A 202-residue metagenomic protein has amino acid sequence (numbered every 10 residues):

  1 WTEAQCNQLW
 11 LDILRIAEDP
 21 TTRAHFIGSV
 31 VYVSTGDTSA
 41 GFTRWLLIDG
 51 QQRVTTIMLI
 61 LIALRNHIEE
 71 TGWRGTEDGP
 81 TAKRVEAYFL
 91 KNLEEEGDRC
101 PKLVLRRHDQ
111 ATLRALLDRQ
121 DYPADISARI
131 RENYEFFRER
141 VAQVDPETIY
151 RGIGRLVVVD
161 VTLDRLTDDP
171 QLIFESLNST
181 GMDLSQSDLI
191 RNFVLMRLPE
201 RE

Functional and structural regions predicted by a protein language model:
W1-E202: Glycine- and hydrophobic-rich flexible loops that cap the catalytic core of alpha/beta enzyme folds
